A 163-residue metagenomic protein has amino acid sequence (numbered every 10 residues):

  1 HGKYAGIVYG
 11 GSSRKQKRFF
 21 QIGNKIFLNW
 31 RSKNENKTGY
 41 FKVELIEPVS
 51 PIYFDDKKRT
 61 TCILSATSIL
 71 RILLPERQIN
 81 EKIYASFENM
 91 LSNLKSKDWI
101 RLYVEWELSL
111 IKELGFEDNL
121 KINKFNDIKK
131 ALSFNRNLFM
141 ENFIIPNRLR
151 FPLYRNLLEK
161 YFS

Functional and structural regions predicted by a protein language model:
H1-S163: Non-catalytic alpha-helical scaffolds and adjoining flexible linkers that form interface surfaces for assembly
